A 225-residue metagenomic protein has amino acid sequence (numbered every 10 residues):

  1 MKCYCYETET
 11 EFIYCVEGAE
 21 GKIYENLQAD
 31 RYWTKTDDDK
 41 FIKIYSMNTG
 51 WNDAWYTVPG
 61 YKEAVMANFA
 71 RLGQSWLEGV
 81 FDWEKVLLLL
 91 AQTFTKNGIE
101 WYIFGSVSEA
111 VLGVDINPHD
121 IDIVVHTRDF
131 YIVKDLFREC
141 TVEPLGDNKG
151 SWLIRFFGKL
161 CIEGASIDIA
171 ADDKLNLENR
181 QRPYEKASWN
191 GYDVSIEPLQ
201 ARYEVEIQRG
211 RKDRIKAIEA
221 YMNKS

Functional and structural regions predicted by a protein language model:
M1-Y102, K216-S225: Helical scaffold of the NTase/Pol beta-like nucleotidyltransferase catalytic core
F12-I13, G21, I167, V194-I196 (+1 more regions): Short, isolated positions in well-ordered beta-strands
L89-I121, H126-T127, I132: Active-site nucleotide-donor binding segment shared across nucleotidyl transfer reactions
S108-E109, F130, K174-N176, A201-R202: Short, solvent-exposed loop/turn segments at secondary-structure junctions
I132-C140: Short amphipathic alpha-helices in soluble, non-transmembrane regions that often serve as interface/regulatory elements
T141-L177: Conserved catalytic core of two-metal-ion nucleotidyltransferases
A171-G191: Active-site oxyanion/phosphate-handling segment shared across diverse enzymes
Y184-A217: Phosphate-handling catalytic interfaces
